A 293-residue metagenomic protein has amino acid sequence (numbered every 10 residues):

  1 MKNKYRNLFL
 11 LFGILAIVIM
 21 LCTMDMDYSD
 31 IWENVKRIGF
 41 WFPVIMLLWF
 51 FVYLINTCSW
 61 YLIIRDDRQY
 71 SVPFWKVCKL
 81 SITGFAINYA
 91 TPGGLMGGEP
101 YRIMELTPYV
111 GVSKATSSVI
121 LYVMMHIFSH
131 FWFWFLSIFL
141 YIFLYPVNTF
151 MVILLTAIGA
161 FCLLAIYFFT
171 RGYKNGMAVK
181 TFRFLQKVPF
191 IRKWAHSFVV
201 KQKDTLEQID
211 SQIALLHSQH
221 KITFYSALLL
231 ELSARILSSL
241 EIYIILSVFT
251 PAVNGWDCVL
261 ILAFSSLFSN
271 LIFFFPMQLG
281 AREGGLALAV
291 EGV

Functional and structural regions predicted by a protein language model:
M1-I82, N148-N270: Predominantly cytoplasmic-facing regulatory/coupling regions of multi-pass membrane proteins
I64-S71, I103-S113, S117: Transmembrane-helix boundary and interhelical linker motifs in polytopic inner-membrane proteins
F74-K79, G98, Y109-M124: Membrane-interface alpha-helices at helix entry/exit sites of multi-pass transporters
I82-P100, K193-H196: Short intracellular "coupling" helices and adjacent cytoplasmic loop segments at the cytosolic face of multi-pass
T83, I87-T91, K114-F139, T156-C162 (+1 more regions): Membrane-embedded alpha-helical segments of transport systems, primarily multispan ion/solute transporters
A86-G93, A263-L279, E283: Transmembrane alpha-helix interface/packing and boundary motifs in multi-pass membrane proteins, characterized by
M96-I103, L279-L286: Transmembrane helix boundary and interhelical loop/hinge segments in multi-pass membrane proteins
E105-S113, F249, G284-V293: Interfacial segments of multi-pass membrane proteins
